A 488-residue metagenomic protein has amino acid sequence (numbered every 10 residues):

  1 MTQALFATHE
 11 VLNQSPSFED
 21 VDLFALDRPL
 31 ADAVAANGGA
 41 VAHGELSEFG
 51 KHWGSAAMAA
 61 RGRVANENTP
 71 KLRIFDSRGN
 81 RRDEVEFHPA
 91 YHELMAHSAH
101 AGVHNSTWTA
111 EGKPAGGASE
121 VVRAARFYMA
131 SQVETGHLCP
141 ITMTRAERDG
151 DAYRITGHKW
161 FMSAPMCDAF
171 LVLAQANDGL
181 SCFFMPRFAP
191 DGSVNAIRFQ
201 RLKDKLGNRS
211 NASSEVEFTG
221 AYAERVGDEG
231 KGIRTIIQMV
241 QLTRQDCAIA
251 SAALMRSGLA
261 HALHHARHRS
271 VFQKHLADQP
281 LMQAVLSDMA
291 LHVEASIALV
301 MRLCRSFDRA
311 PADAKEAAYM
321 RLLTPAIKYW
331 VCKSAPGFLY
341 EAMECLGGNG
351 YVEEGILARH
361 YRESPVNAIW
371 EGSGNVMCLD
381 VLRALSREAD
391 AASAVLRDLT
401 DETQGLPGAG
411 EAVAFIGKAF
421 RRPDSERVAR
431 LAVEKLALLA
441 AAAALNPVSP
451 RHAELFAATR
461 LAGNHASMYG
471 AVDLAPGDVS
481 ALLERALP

Functional and structural regions predicted by a protein language model:
M1-G116, T135: Extended, charge-enriched "interface" segments that sit outside catalytic cores
A35-A40, G44-G62, R321-D398, R451 (+3 more regions): Alpha-helix capping/hinge segments and adjacent helical runs
G79-E147, M162-A164, E363, W370 (+1 more regions): Internal helix-loop-helix
A152, T156-A196: A short core secondary-structure module
D191, A196, E215-T243, A260-A277 (+1 more regions): A glycine-rich, basic-preceded beta-loop-alpha segment at the flavin cofactor/substrate interface of flavin-utilizing
Q200-L202, R225-V240, H264-P280, L303-Y319 (+2 more regions): Conserved catalytic-core motifs characterized by acidic clusters
E294-K328, E344, G417-A429, V433: C-terminal helix-coil-helix/basic helical segment that borders enzyme active sites and/or dimer interfaces and provides
R397-P488: C-terminal amphipathic alpha-helical interaction region
